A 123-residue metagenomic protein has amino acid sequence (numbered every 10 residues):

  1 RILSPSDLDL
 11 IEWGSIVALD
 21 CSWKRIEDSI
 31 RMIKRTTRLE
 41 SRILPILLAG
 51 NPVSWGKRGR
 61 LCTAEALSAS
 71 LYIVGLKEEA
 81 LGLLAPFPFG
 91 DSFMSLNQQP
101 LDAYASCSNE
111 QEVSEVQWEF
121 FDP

Functional and structural regions predicted by a protein language model:
R1-A66, I73-L96, P100-D102: Active-site cofactor/cluster-binding pocket
Q98-P123: Long, charged alpha-helical interface segments
